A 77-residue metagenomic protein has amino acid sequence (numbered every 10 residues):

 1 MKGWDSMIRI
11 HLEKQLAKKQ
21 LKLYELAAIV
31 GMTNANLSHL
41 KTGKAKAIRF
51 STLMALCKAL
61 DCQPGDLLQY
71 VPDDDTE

Functional and structural regions predicted by a protein language model:
M1-L21: A short, Lys/Arg-rich alpha-helix, primarily the initiator
K2-G3, H39, K46, L68-E77: Short, charged recognition helix plus adjacent turn of helix-turn-helix-like nucleic-acid-binding domains
E13, Y24, M54: Residues within the helices of the helix-turn-helix
L16, A27, C57: The alpha-helix within a helix-turn-helix
L21-H39: Short alpha-helical DNA-recognition segment
N36-H39, T52, D66: Residue-level recognition of specific faces of alpha-helices
K44-A55: Short, basic-rich loop-to-helix N-cap that marks the start of a DNA-contacting helix
